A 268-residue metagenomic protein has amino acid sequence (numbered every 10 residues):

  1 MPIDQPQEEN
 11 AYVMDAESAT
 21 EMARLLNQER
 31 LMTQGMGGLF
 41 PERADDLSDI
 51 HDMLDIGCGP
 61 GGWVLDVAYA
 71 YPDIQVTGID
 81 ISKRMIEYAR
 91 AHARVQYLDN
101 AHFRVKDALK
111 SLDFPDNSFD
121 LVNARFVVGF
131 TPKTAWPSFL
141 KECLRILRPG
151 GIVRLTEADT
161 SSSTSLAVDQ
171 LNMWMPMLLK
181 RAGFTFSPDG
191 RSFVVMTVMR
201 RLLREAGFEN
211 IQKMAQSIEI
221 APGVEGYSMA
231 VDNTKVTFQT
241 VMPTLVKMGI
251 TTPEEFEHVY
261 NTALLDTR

Functional and structural regions predicted by a protein language model:
M1-L31: N-terminal, positively charged/glycine-rich alpha-helical extensions of SAM-dependent methyltransferases
L26-D52, D66, A70: Conserved alpha-helix/loop element of class I SAM-dependent methyltransferases that forms part of the SAM/SAH-binding
D52-I56, P60-S111: Class I SAM-dependent methyltransferase SAM/SAH-binding core
L112-L121: A short acidic, Gly/Pro-enriched loop at the edge of an enzyme's catalytic core that lines a small-molecule cofactor
D120-A135: A short SAM/SAH-binding and catalytic strip from SAM-dependent methyltransferases
P137-I152: A short glycine-rich, Lys/Arg-flanked "PGG" loop and its adjoining helix->strand segment in the class I
I152-Q239, T244-K247: Conserved catalytic/acceptor-binding region of the Class I
